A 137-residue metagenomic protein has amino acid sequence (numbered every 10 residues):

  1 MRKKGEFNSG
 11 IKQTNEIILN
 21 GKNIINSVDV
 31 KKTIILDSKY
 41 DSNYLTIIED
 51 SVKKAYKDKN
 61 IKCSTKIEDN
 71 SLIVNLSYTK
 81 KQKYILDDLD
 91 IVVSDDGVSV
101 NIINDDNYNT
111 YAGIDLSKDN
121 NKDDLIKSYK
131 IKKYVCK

Functional and structural regions predicted by a protein language model:
M1-K137: Subset-of-secretome marker
